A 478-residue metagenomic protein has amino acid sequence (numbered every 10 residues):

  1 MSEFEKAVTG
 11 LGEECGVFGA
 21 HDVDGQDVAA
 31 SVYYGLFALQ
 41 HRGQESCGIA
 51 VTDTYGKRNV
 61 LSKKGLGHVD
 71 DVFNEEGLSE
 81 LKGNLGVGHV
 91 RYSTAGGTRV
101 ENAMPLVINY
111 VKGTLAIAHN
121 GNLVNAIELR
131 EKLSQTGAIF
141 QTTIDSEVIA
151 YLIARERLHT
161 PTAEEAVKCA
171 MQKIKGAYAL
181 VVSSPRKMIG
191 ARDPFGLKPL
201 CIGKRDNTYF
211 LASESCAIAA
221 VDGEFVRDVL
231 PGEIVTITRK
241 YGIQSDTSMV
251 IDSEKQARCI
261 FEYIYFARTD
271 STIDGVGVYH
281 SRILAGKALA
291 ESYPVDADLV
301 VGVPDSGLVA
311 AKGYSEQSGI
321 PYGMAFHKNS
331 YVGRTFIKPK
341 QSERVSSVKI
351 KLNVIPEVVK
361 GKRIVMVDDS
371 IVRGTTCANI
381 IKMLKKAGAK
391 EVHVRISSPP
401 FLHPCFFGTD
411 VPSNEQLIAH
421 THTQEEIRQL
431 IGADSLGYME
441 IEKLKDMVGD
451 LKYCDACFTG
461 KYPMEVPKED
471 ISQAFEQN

Functional and structural regions predicted by a protein language model:
M1-P231, T236-A297, V303, E391: Conserved short alpha-helical segments that host acidic/polar catalytic motifs at enzyme active sites
F73, T142, E147-L152, Y322-G333 (+1 more regions): A conserved beta-strand->alpha-helix junction
T94-A95, N125, L197-K198, I218-A220 (+7 more regions): Flexible loop/turn segments at secondary-structure boundaries
A118, S183, A191-R192, G203 (+11 more regions): Generic beta-strand/beta-sheet core signal
A138, H159-T160, P294-D298, E316-G323 (+2 more regions): Secondary-structure transition/capping motifs at alpha-helix termini and the adjoining loop/turn into the next element
C169, C216-A217, E224-F225, V229-E233 (+5 more regions): Phosphate/diphosphate-binding loops
M171, R186-K187, D222-E224, D228 (+1 more regions): PRPP-dependent phosphoribosyltransferase catalytic core
G319-I364, T375, L402-G408, P412: Short, glycine/charge-rich flexible loops or terminal/linker lids adjacent to PRPP-binding catalytic cores
